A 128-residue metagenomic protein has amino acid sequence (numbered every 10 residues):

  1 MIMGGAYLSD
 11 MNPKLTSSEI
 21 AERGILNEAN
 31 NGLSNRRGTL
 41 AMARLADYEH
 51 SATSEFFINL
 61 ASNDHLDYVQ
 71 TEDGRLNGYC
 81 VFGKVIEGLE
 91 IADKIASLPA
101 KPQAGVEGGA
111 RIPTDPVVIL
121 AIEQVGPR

Functional and structural regions predicted by a protein language model:
M1-R128: Cyclophilin-like peptidyl-prolyl cis-trans isomerases
